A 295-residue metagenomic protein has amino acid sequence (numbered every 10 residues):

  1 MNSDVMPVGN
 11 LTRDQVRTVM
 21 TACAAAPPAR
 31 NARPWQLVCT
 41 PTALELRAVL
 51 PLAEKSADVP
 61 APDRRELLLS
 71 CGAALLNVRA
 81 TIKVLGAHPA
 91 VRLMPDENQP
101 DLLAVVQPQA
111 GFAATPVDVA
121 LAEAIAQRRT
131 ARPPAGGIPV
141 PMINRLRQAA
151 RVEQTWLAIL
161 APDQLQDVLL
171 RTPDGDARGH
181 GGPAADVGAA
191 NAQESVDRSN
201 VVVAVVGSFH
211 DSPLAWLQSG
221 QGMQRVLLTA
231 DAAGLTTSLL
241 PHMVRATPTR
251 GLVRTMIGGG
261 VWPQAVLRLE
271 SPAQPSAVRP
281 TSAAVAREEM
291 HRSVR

Functional and structural regions predicted by a protein language model:
M1-R295: Acidic, surface-exposed loops and disordered segments
